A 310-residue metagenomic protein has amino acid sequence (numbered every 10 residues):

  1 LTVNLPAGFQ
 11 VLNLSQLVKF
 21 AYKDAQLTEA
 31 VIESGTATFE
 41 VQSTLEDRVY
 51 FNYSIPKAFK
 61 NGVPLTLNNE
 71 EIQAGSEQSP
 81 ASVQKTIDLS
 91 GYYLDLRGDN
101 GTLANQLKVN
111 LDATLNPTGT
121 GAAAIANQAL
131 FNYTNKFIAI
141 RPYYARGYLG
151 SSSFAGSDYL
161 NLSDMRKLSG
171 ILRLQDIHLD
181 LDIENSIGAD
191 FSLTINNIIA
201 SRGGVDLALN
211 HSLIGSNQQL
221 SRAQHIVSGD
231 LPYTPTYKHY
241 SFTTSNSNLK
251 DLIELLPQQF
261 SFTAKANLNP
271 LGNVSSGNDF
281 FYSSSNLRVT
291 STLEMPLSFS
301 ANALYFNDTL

Functional and structural regions predicted by a protein language model:
L1-L310: Extracellular/secretory-pathway and virion-surface proteins
